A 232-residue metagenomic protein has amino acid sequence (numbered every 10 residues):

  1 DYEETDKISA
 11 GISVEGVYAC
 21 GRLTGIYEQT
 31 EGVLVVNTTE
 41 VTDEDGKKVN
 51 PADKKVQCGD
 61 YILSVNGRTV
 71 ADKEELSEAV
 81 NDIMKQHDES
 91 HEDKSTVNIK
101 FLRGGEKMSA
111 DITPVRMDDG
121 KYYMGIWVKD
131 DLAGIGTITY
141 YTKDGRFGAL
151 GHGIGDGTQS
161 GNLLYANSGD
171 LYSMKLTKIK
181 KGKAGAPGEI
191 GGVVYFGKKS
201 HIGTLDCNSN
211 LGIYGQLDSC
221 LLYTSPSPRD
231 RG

Functional and structural regions predicted by a protein language model:
Y2-V14, T24, S77-M124: PDZ-domain C-terminal substructure recognizer with occasional recognition of PDZ-binding tails
V14, R103-A166, Y172-S173: C-terminal, low-ordered peptide segments at domain boundaries
V14-I26, L34-V36: N-terminal, Lys/Arg-enriched amphipathic/low-complexity engagement segments that precede the first folded domain
V35, A52, G59, I99 (+1 more regions): Terminal peptide-recognition signature
A52-E75: Conserved PDZ fold ligand-binding element
K183-L222: Anionic-ligand-binding alpha/beta catalytic cores of soluble enzymes and soluble regulatory domains that recognize
Y223-G232: Single conserved hydrophobic/aromatic residue that forms the stacking wall/gate of nucleotide- or nucleobase-binding
